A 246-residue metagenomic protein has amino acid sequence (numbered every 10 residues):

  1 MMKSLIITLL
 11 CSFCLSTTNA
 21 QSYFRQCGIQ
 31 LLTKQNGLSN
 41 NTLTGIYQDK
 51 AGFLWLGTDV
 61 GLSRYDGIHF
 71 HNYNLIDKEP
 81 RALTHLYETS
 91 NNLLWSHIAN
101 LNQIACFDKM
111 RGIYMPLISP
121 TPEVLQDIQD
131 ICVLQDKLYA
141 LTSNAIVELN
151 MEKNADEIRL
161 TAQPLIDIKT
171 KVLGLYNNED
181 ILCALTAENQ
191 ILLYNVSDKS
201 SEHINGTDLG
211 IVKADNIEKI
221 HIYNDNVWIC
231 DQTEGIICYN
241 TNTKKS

Functional and structural regions predicted by a protein language model:
M1-S246: Carboxylate-rich, polar loop motifs that coordinate divalent cations or form catalytic acidic clusters
